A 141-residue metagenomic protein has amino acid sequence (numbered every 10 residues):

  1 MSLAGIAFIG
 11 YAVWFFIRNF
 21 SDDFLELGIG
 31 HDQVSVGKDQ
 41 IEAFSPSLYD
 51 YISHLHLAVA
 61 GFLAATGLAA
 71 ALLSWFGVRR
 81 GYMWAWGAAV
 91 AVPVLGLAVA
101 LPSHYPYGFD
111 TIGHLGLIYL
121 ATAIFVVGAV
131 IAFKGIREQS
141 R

Functional and structural regions predicted by a protein language model:
M1-A7, V59-F62, T66, A85-G96 (+1 more regions): Hydrophobic alpha-helical transmembrane segments of polytopic
M1-G30: N-terminal signal-anchor transmembrane alpha helix
A12-F15, S74, A100-Y107, G128-A132: Structural signal for membrane-spanning alpha-helices in multi-pass inner-membrane proteins, emphasizing helix cores
F24-H31, P46-T66: A loop-to-helix transmembrane entry motif
H31-F44: Luminal/periplasmic active-site loops of membrane-embedded glycosylation enzymes
G67-W86: Juxtamembrane helix-break-helix junctions at the cytosolic face of small multi-pass alpha-helical membrane proteins
A98-I118: Membrane-helix boundary connector in multi-pass membrane proteins
A123-R141: Membrane-water interface at the C-terminal end of transmembrane alpha helices
